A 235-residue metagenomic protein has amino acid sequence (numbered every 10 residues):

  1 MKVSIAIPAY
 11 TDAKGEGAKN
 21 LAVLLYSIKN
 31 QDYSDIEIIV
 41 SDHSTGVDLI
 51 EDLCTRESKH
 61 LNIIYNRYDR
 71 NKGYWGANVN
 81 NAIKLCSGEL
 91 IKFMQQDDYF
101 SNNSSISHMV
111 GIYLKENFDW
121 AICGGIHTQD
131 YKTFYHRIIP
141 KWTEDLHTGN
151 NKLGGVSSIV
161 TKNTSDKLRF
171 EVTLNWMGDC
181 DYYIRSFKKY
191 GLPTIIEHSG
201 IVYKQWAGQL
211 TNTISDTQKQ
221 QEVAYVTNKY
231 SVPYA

Functional and structural regions predicted by a protein language model:
A6, C123, P140-E222: Conserved nucleotide-sugar donor-binding catalytic segment
A13-N30: Short, well-formed alpha-helical segments that are part of the catalytic scaffolds of diverse glycosyltransferases
L25-R70: Acidic donor-binding segment of Leloir-type glycosyltransferases
H43, M94-Q96: Active-site acidic Asp-centered loop
Y68-C86: Glycine-rich, basic loop-to-helix element that forms the pyrophosphate-binding segment of sugar-nucleotide handling
K72, D97-F100: Acidic metal-phosphate-binding loop of nucleotide-sugar-dependent transferases
I91: Short aromatic/hydrophobic "clamp" motif used to bind/position activated sugar donors
Y99, S104-F134: Conserved donor NDP-sugar-binding/catalytic core segment of glycosyltransferases
